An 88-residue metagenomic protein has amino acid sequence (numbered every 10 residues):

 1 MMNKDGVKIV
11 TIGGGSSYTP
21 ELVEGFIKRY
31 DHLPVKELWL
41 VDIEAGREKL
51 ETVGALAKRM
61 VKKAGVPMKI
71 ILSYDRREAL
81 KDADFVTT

Functional and structural regions predicted by a protein language model:
M2-T88: Metallocofactor- and cofactor-centric catalytic cores in central/energy metabolism, strongly enriched
